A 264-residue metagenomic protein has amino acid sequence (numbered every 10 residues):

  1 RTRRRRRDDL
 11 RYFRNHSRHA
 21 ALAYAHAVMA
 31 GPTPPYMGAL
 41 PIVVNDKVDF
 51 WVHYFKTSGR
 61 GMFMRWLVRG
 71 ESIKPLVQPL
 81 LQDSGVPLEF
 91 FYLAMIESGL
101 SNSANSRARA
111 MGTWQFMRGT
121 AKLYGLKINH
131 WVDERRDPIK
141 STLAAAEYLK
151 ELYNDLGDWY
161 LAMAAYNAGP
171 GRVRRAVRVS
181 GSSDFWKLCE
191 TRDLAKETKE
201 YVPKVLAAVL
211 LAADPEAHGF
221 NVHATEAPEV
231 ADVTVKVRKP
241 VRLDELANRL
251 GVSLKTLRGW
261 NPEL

Functional and structural regions predicted by a protein language model:
R1-G85: An acidic, Gly/Ser/Thr/Pro-rich helix-cap/linker signature
W51-R65, L100-A110, Q115-G157, V179-R192: Substrate-binding clefts and substrate-entry loops adjacent to catalytic sites of polymer-processing enzymes acting on
G59-G99, L143-L152, V235: Export/targeting segments at the very N-terminus of extracytoplasmic proteins
V86-S103, A162-G169, L257-N261: Short, functionally critical alpha-helical segments immediately adjacent to catalytic or ligand/cofactor-binding
S98-S101, T120-L123, G169-R172, A212 (+1 more regions): Solvent-exposed loop/turn segments at secondary-structure junctions within structured extracellular/periplasmic domains
K150-R178: Catalytic and binding regions of secreted/periplasmic enzymes and modules that target cell-wall glycans
K196-A217: Catalytic cores of secreted or luminal carbohydrate-active enzymes
H223-G251: Primarily a LysM-type cell-wall glycan-binding module
